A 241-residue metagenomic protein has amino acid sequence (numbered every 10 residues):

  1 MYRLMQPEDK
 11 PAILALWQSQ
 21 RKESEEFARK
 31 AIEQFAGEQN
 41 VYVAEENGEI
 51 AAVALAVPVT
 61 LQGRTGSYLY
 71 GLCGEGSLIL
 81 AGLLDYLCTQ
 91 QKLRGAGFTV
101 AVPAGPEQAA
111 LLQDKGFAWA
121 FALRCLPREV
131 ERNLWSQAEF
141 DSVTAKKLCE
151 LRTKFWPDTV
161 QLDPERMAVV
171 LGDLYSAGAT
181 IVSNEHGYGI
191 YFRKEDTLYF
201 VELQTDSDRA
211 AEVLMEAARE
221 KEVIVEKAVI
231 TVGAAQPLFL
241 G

Functional and structural regions predicted by a protein language model:
M1-R3: Extreme N-terminal starter segment of soluble prokaryotic enzymes
P7, P11-S24, A28-L78, S176-A210: Conserved donor-binding loop and adjoining core beta-sheet/short helix segment in diverse acyl/aminoacyl transferases
E25-A28, F35, E45, K115-L203: Amide-forming acyltransferase catalytic core, primarily the GNAT-like/NAT-type and related acyltransferase folds
G74-Q91, A101, D114, S207-R219: Conserved acetyl-CoA-binding loop-helix of GNAT-fold acetyltransferases
Q91-A104, E220-T231: Conserved GNAT acetyl-CoA-binding A-motif
G97, A104-L123, G233-P237: Conserved active-site alpha-helix within GNAT-family acetyltransferase domains
D196-L198, A210-V229: Internal helical hairpin/lid segments
K227-G241: C-terminal functional modules
